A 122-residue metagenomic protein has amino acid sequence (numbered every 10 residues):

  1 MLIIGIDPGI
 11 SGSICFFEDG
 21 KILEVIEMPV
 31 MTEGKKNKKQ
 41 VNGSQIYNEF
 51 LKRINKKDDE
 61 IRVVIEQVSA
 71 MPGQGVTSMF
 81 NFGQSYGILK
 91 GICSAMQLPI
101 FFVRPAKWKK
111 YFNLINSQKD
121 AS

Functional and structural regions predicted by a protein language model:
M1-S122: Phosphate- and other anionic-substrate recognition elements at nucleic-acid/protein interfaces
